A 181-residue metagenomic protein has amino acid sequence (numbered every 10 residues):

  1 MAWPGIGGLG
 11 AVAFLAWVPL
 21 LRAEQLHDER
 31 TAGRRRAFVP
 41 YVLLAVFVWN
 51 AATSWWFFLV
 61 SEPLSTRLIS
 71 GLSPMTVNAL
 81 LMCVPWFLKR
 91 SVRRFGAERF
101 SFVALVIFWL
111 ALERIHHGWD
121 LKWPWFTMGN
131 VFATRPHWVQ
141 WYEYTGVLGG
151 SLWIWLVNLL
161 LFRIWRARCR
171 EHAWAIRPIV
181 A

Functional and structural regions predicted by a protein language model:
M1-A181: Membrane-embedded alpha-helical bundles of multi-pass enzymes that act on lipidic or dolichyl-linked glycan substrates
